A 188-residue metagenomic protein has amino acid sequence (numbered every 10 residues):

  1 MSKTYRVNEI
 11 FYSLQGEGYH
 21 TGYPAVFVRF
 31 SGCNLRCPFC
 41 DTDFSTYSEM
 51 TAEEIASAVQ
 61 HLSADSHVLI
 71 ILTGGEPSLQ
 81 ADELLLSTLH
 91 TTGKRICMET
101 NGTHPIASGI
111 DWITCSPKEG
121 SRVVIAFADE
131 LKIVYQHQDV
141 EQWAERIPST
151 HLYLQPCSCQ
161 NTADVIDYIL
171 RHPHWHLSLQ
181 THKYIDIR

Functional and structural regions predicted by a protein language model:
M1-S2: Short coil-to-beta-strand transition motifs
Y5-Y12, P24-F30, R36-I110: Conserved Radical SAM active-site core
Q15-G18: A short beta-strand-turn-helix
H20-G22, I125: A generic structural micro-feature
V68, S78-R188: Conserved AdoMet/S-adenosylmethionine-binding subsite of the radical SAM
